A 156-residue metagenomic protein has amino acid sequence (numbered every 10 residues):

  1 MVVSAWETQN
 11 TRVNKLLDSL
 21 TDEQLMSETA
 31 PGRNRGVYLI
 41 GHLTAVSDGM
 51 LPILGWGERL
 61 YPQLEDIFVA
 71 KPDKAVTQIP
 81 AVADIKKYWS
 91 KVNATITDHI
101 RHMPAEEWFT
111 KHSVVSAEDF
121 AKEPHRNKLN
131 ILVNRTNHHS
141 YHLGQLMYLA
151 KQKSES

Functional and structural regions predicted by a protein language model:
V3-E7, N14, Q24-A70, V115-S156: Short, contiguous alpha-helical
W6, N10-V13, L17, W89 (+1 more regions): Hydrophobic alpha-helical core bundles mediating ligand binding, dimerization, or RNAP-core interactions
L17, S47, N93-I96, I100 (+1 more regions): A structural signal for well-ordered alpha-helices, especially hydrophobic packing surfaces of coiled-coils
S19, E23-Q24, K74-Y88, K111-E123 (+1 more regions): A short, terminal or domain-edge coil/loop segment
S19-M26, D98-T110, Y148-S156: Surface-exposed helix-capping loop/turn segments at secondary-structure junctions
D73-K111, N130-R135: Acidic/histidine-rich alpha-helical segments that form the ligand environment of transition-metal centers
